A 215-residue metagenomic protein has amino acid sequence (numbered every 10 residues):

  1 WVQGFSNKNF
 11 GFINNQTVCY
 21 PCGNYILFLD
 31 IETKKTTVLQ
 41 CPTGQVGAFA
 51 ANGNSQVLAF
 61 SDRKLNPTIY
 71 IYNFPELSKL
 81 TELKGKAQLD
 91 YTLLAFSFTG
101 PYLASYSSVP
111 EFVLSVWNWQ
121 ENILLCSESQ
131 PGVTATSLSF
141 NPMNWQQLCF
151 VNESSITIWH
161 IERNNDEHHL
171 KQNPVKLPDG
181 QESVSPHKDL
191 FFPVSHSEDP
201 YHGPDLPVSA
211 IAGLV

Functional and structural regions predicted by a protein language model:
W1-G4, C41-V46, K84-D90, S129-A135 (+3 more regions): WD40/WD-repeat beta-propeller blade N-cap
W1-N24, Q45-G47, S209: Beta-strand-rich domains and repeat architectures in extracellular enzymes and scaffolds, especially beta-propellers
F10-N14, A50-S55, A95-G100, L138-W145 (+1 more regions): Loop/turn segments within WD40 beta-propeller blades
V18, L58, L103, Q147-L148: Hydrophobic beta-strand positions that form the internal "hydrophobic ladder" of WD40/Gbeta-like beta-propeller blades
G23, R63, S108, E153: Short loop/turn segments immediately following the C-termini of beta-strands
L27-D30, I69-Y72, Y106, L114-W119 (+1 more regions): WD40-repeat beta-propellers
T36-T37, S78-T81, L124-S127, E167-H169: A structural motif specific to WD40 beta-propellers
H160-H168: Short loop/turn segments immediately following beta-strands, especially the blade-tip and inter-blade linker loops
